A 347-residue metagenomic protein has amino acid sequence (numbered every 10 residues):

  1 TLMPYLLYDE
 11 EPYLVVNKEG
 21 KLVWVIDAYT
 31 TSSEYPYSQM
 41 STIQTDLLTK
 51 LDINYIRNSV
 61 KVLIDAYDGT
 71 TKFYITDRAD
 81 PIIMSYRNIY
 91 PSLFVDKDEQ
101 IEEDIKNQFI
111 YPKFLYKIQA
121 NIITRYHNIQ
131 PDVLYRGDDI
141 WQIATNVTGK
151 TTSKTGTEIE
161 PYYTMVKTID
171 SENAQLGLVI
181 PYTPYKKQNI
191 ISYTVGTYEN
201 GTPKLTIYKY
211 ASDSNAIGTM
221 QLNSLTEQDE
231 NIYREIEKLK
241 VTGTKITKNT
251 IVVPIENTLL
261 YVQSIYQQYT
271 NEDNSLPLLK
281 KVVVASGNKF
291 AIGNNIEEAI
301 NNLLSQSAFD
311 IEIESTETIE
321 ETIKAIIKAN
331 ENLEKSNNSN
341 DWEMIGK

Functional and structural regions predicted by a protein language model:
T1-E34: Gly/Pro-rich turn-and-neighbor structural signature
P4-Y8, M40, L51, E297: A structural signal for beta-strand and strand-to-loop patches characteristic of beta-rich domains
E10, A28, F73-D77, Y86: Glycine-rich, histidine-containing beta strand-loop boundary motifs that form or position
E19-V23, R57-S59, N257: Extracytoplasmic
I26-T30, G69, V262, I345: Conserved histidines in hydrophobic membrane contexts and catalytic metal-binding motifs
A28-S32, I64, D77-R78, Y182 (+1 more regions): Short, flexible loop/turn elements at secondary-structure junctions
Y35-F73, S192-P203, L278-G287: A short, surface-exposed beta-strand/turn
I82-K347: Accessory, solvent-exposed terminal regions and/or long lumenal/extracellular loops of proteins
